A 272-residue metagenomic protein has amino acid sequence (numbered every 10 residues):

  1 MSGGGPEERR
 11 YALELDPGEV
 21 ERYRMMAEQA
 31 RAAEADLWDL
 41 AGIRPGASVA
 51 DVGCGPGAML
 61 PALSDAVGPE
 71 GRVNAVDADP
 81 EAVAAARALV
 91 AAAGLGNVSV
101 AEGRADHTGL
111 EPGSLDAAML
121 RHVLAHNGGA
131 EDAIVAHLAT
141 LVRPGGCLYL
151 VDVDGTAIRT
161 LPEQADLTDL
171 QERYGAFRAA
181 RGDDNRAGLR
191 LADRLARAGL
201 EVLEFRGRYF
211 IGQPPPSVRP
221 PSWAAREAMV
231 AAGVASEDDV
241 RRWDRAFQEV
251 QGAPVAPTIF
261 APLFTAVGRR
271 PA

Functional and structural regions predicted by a protein language model:
G4, R9-A12, P17-E19, A30 (+1 more regions): C-terminal helical/coil "lid" or tail adjacent to the Rossmann-like core of SAM-dependent
E28-P45, A62: Conserved alpha-helix/loop element of class I SAM-dependent methyltransferases that forms part of the SAM/SAH-binding
A50-V52, P56-T108, A133: Class I SAM-dependent methyltransferase SAM/SAH-binding core
G68, N127-G128, V142-P144: Helix-to-beta-strand junctions that scaffold the AdoMet/dcAdoMet cofactor pocket in Class I SAM-dependent enzymes
T108-A117: A short acidic, Gly/Pro-enriched loop at the edge of an enzyme's catalytic core that lines a small-molecule cofactor
D116-A130: A short SAM/SAH-binding and catalytic strip from SAM-dependent methyltransferases
D132-C147: A short glycine-rich, Lys/Arg-flanked "PGG" loop and its adjoining helix->strand segment in the class I
C147-P216: Conserved catalytic/acceptor-binding region of the Class I
